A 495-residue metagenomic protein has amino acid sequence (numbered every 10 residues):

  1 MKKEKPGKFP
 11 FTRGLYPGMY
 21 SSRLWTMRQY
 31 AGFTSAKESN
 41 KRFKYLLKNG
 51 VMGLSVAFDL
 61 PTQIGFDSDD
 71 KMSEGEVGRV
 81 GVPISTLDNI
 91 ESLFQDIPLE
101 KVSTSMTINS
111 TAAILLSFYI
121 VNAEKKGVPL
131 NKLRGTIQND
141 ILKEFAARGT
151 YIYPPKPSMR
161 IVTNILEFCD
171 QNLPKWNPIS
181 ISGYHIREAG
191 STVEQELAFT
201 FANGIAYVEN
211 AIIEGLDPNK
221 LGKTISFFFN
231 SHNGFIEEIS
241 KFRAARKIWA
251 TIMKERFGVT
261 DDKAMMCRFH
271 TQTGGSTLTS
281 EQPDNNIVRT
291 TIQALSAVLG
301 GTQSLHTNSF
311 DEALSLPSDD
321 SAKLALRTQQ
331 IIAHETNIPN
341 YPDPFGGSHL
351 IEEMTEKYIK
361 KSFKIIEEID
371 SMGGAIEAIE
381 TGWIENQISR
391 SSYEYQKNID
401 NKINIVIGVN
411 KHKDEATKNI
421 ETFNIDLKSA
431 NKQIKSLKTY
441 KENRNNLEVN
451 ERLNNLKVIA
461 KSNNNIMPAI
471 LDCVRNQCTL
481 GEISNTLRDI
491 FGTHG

Functional and structural regions predicted by a protein language model:
M1, K5, F9, L60 (+3 more regions): Flexible, glycine-rich loop/tail regions that form catalytic "lids" or insertion modules at the edges of active sites
M1-H232, E237, R256, K263-H270 (+3 more regions): Catalytic alpha/beta active-site cores
P6, T34-K41, I84-D88, S110-S117 (+16 more regions): Conserved active-site and cofactor/substrate-binding residues in soluble primary-metabolism enzymes
K48-M52, Q95-L99, V121-P129, T163-K175 (+15 more regions): Generic secondary-structure signature for well-ordered alpha-helical cores
G65-F66, L142, S315-L316, I388 (+1 more regions): Short Asp/Glu-rich motifs
G75-G78, I152-K156, A325-R327, N398-N401 (+1 more regions): Short, structured secondary-structure boundary patches
S182, A198-Y207, S226-G408: Active-site capping/gating regions of soluble enzymes
